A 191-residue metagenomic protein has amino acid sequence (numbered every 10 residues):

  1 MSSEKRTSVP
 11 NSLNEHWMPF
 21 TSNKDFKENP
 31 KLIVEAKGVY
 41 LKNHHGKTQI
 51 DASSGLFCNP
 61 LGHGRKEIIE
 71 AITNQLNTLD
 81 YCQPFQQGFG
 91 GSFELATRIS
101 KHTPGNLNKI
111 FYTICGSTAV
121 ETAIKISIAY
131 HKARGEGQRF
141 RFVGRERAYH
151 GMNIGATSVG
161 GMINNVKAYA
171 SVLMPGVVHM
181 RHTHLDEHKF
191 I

Functional and structural regions predicted by a protein language model:
M1-K37, Q87: Active-site-adjacent loop/helix segments that line or gate small-molecule/cofactor pockets in enzymes
S3-P10, K66-E70, G90-F93, I163 (+1 more regions): Generic alpha-helical secondary structure signal
R6, K31-E35, G62, K66 (+6 more regions): Electropositive phosphate-/nucleotide-binding environments in soluble metabolic enzymes
S12-L13, N43-H44, E70: Short, flexible segments with low predicted structural confidence
F20, T48-E136: Glycine-rich loop-to-alpha-helix module at the N-terminal edge of alpha/beta enzyme cores
P30-D51: Active-site and channel-lining beta-strand-loop segments that bind or position nucleotide-derived/phosphorylated
K42, G62-H63, S158-G160: Short beta-strand-to-turn element immediately C-terminal to the catalytic PLP-Schiff-base lysine in fold type I
T97-I191: PLP-dependent aspartate aminotransferase-fold enzymes
